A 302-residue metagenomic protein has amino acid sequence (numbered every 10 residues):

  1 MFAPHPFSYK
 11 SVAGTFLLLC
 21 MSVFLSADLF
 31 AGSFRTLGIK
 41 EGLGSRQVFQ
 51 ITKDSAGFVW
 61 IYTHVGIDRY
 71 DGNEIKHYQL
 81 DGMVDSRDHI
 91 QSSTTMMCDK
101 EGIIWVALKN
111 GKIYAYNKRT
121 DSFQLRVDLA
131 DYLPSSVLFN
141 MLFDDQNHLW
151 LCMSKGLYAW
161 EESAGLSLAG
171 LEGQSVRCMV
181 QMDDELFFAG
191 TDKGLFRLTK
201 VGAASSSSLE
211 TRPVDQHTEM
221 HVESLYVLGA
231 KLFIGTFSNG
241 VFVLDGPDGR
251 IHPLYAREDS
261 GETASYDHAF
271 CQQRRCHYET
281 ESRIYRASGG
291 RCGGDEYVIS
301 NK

Functional and structural regions predicted by a protein language model:
M1-K302: Carboxylate-rich, polar loop motifs that coordinate divalent cations or form catalytic acidic clusters
